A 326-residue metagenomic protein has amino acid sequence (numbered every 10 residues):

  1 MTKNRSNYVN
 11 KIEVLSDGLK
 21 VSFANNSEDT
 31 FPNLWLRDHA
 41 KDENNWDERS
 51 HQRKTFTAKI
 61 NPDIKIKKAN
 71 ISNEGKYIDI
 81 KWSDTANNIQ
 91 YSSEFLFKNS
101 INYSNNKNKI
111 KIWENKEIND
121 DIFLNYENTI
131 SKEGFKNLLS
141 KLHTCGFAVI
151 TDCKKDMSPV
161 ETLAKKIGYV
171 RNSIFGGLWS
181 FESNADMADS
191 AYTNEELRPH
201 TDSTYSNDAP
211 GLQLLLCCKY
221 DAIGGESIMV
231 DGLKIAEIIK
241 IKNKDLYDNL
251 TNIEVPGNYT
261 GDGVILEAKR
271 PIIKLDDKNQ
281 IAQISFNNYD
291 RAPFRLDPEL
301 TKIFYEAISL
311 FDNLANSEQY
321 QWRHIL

Functional and structural regions predicted by a protein language model:
M1-S131: Motif-centric detector for short Cys/His coordination patterns
N102, N108-F147, D152-H324: Active-site environment of non-heme Fe oxygenases that use a 2-His-1-carboxylate facial triad
